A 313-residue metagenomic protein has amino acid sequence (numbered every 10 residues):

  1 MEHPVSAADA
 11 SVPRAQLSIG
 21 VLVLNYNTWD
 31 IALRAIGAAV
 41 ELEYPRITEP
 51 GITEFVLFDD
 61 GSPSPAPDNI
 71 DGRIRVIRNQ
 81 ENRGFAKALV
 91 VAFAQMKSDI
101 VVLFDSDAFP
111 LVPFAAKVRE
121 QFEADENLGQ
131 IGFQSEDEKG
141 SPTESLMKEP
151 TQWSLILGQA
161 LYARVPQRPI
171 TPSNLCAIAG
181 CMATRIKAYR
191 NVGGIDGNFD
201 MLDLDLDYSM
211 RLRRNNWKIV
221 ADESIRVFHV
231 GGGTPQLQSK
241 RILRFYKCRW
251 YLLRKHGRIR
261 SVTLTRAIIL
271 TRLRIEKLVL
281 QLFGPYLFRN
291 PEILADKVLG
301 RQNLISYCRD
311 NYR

Functional and structural regions predicted by a protein language model:
A38, L57-P67: A conserved acidic beta->alpha catalytic loop
A38-G51: Short, acidic, metal-binding catalytic loop of nucleotide-sugar glycosyltransferases
N79-M96: Glycine-rich, basic loop-to-helix element that forms the pyrophosphate-binding segment of sugar-nucleotide handling
V101: Short aromatic/hydrophobic "clamp" motif used to bind/position activated sugar donors
P113-S145: Conserved donor NDP-sugar-binding/catalytic core segment of glycosyltransferases
T151-L175: Short, flexible, basic/aromatic active-site loop/helix in glycosyltransferases
C176-G193, N198-R226: A short, conserved alpha-helix in the catalytic core of glycosyltransferases
K240-C248, R254, I259-R313: Non-catalytic, C-terminal membrane-associated alpha-helical segments of glycosyltransferases
